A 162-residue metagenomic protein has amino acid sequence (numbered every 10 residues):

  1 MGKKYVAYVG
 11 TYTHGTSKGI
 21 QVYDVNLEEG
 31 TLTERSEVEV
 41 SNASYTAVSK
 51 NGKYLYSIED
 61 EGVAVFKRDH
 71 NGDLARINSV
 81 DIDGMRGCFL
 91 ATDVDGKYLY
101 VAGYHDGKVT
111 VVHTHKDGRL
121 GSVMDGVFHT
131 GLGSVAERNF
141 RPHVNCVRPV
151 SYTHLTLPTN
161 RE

Functional and structural regions predicted by a protein language model:
G2-K3, K50-N51, V94-D95, S151-Y152: Residue-level detector of Asp-centered blade-edge/turn motifs that repeat once per structural unit in beta-propeller
T13-T16, G62, D106-G107: Short glycine/acidic-enriched loop and turn motifs that connect beta-strands
D24-E29, K67-G72, H113-L120: Short loop/turn segments immediately following beta-strands, especially the blade-tip and inter-blade linker loops
N42-T46, G87-F89: Repeated scaffold domains used in trafficking and secretory/extracellular systems, primarily beta-propellers
R76-N145: Asp-box/WD-like beta-propeller blade repeats and closely related beta-sheet repeat scaffolds
T153-T159: Conserved small/polar residues in nucleotide/adenosyl-binding loops
